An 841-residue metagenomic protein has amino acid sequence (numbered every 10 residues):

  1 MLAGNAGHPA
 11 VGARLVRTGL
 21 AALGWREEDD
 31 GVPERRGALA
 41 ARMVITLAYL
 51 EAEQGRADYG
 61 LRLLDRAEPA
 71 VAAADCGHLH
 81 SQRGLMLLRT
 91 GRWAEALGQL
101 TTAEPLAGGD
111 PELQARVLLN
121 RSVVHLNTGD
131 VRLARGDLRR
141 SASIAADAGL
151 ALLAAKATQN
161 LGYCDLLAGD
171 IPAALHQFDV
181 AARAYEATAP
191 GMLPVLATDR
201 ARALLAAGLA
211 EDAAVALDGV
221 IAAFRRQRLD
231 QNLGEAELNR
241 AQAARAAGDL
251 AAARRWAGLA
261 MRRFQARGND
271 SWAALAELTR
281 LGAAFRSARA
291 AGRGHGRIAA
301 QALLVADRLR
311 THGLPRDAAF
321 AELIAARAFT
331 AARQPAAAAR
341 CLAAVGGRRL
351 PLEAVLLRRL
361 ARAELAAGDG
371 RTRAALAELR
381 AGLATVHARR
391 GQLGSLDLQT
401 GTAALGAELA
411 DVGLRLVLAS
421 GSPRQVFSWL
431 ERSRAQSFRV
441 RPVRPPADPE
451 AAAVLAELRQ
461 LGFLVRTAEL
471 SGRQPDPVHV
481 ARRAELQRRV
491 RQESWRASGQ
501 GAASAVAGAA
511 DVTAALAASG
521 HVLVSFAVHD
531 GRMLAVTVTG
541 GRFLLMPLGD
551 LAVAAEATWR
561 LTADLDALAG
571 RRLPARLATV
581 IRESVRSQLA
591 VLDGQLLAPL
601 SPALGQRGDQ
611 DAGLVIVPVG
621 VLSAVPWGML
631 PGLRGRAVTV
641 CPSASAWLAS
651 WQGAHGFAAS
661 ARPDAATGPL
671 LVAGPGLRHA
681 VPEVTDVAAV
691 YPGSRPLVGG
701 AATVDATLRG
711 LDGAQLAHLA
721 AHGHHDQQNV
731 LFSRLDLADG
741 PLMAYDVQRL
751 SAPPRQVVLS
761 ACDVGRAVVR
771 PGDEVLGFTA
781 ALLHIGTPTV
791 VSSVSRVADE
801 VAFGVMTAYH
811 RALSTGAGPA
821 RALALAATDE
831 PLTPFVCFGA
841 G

Functional and structural regions predicted by a protein language model:
M1, R35-A38, R42, H78 (+15 more regions): Residue register of alpha-helical TPR repeats
R17-D30, D65-A72, T101-G108, R139-L150 (+7 more regions): Amphipathic alpha-helical segments of tetratricopeptide repeats
L352-E353, T372-G635, A661-L670, A689: Amphipathic alpha-helical protein-protein interaction segments
P599, G620-L622, A654-H724, S793: A domain-level signal for caspase-like cysteine endopeptidase catalytic cores and their zymogen-processing architecture
V619-L677, P831-G841: Boundary/activation segment at the start of structured domains
A644-A654, A665, G674-R678, D705 (+1 more regions): Catalytic cores of nucleophile-dependent amide-cleaving enzymes
A802-G841: An often Trp-containing, charged/polar helix-loop segment at the C-terminal end of enzyme catalytic cores
